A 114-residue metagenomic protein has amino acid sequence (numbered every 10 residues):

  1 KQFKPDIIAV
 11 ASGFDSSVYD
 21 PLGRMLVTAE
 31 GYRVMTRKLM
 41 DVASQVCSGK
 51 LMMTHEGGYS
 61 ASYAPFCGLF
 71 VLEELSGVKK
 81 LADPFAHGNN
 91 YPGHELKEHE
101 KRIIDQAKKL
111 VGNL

Functional and structural regions predicted by a protein language model:
K1-L114: A general "terminal functional-core" signal
